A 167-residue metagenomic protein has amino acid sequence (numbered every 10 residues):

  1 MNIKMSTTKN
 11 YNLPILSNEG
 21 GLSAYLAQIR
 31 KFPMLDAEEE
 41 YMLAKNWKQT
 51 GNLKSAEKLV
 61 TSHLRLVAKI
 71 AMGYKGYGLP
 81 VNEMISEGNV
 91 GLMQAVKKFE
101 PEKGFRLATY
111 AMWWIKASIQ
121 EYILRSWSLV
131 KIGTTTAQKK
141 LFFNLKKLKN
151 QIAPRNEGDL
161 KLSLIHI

Functional and structural regions predicted by a protein language model:
M1-K4: Short, Lys/Arg-enriched N-terminal segments with co-localized hydrophobic residues within the first ~10-30 amino acids
S6-I132, T136-R155: Alpha-helical promoter-recognition and RNA polymerase-docking modules of transcription initiation factors, dominated by
V67, I165-I167: Conserved small/polar residues in nucleotide/adenosyl-binding loops
E157-L164: Short, charged amphipathic recognition helices of the HTH superfamily and cognate SANT/SANTA-like modules
